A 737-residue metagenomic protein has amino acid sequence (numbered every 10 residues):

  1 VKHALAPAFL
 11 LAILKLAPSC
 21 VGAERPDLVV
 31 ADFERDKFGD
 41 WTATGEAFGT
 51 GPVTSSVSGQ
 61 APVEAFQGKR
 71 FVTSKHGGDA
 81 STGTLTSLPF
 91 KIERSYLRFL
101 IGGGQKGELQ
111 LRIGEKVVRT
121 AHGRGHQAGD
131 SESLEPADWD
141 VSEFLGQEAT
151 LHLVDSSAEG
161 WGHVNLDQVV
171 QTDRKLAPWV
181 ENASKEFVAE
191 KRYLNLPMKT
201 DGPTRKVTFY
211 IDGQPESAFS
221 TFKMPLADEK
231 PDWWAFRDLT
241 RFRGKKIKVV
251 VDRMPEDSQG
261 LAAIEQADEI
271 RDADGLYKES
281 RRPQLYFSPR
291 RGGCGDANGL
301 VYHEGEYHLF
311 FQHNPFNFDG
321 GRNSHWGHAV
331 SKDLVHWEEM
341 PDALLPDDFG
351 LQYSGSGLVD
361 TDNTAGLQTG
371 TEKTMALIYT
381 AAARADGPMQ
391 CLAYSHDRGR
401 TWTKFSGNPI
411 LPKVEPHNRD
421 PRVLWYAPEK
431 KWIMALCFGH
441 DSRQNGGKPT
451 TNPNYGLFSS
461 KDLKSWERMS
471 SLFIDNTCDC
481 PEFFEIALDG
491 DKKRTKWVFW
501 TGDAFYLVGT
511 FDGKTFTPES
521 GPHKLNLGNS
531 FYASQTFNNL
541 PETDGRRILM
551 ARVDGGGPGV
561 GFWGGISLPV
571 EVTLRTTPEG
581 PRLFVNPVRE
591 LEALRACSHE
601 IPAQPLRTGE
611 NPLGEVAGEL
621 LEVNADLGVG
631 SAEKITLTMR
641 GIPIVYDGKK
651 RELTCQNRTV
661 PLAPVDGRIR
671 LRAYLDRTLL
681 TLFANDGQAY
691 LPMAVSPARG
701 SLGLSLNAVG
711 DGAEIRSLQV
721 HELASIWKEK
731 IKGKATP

Functional and structural regions predicted by a protein language model:
A23-G51, K175-P178, S598-I601: Extracellular carbohydrate-recognition regions
K37-F71: Extracellular glycan-recognition surfaces and repeat-rich motifs
K69-Y96, K106-L109, E135-A137, P178-V188: Short beta-strands within extracellular/lumenal beta-sheet-rich domains
F99-L100, L151-L153, L196, V249-V250 (+12 more regions): Hydrophobic core segments of beta-strands in well-ordered, beta-rich domains
G114-A149, V154-H163, W179, P197 (+1 more regions): Extracellular carbohydrate recognition and processing domains and analogous Trp-centered ligand-binding platforms
R119-S131, K175-W179, P215-R237, Q259-N298 (+8 more regions): Surface loop/turn signatures of beta-propeller and other carbohydrate-active proteins
H152-G160, V250-P255, A708: Short beta-strand-plus-loop segments that form exposed binding edges in beta-rich domains
V180-P197, G202-E216, T240-R253, R271-A273 (+2 more regions): Beta-rich accessory regions
